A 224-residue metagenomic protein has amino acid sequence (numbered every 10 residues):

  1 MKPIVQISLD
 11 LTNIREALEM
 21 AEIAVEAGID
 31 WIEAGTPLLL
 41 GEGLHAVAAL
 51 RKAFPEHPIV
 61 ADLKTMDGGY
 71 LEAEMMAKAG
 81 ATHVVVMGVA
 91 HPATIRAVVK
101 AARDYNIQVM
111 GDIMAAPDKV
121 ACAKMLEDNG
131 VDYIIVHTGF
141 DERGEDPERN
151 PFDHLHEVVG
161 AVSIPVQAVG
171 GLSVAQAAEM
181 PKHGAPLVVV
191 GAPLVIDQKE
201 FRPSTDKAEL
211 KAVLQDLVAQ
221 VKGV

Functional and structural regions predicted by a protein language model:
M1-Y70, L126, T205-D216: Conserved N-terminal beta1-alpha1 strand-loop-helix module at the mouth
D10, W31-L39, P58-M66, T82-A93 (+3 more regions): Catalytic beta/alpha-barrel core
I14, L44, Y70, P92 (+4 more regions): Structural motif corresponding to alpha-helix initiation and N-cap regions
M20, G68-A79, P117-N129, A161 (+2 more regions): Catalytic cores of alpha/beta
E26-D30, A53-H57, K78-V84, R103-Q108 (+4 more regions): Glycine-enriched alpha-helix->loop->beta-strand junction motifs that scaffold or abut catalytic
L40-K64, A97-A115, P147-L172, D206-V224: Alpha-helix-loop-beta-strand connector modules within alpha/beta enzyme cores
A81-A93, I134-E145, G184-E209, V213: Glycine-rich phosphate-binding active-site loops on the catalytic face of alpha/beta enzymes
H137-F140, E148-A175, E179-H183, L187-E200: Catalytic-face loop-and-helix region of soluble metabolic enzyme cores
